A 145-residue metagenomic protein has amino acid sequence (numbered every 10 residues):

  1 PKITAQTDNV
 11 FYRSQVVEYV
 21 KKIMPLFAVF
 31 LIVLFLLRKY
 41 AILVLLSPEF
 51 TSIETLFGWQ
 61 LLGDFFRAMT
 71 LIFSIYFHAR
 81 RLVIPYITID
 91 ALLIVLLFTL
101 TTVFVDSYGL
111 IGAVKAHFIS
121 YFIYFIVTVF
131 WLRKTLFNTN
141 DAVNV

Functional and structural regions predicted by a protein language model:
P1, F27-F30, Q60-R67: Transmembrane helix-bundle signature of multi-pass secondary active exporters and lipid flippases
P1-A5, K39, L43, D106 (+1 more regions): Short helix-terminus and kink motifs of transmembrane alpha helices, predominantly at the cytoplasmic interface
P1-F11, Y76-A79: Helix-loop junctions and terminal segments of transmembrane helices in multi-pass membrane transport/translocation
Q6-S14, T135-V145: Interhelical loop/hinge segments that connect adjacent transmembrane helices in multipass membrane
F11-P25, V33-L37, E54-F57: Interfacial transmembrane-helix starts/ends
Y12, L45-E49, D90: Helix-boundary and loop/linker segments of multi-pass membrane transporters
V29-P48: Short membrane-interface helical motifs at transmembrane helix boundaries in multi-pass membrane transporters
L36, T55-A79, P85-T101, V105 (+1 more regions): Short runs within selected transmembrane alpha-helices of multi-pass transporters and secretion channels
